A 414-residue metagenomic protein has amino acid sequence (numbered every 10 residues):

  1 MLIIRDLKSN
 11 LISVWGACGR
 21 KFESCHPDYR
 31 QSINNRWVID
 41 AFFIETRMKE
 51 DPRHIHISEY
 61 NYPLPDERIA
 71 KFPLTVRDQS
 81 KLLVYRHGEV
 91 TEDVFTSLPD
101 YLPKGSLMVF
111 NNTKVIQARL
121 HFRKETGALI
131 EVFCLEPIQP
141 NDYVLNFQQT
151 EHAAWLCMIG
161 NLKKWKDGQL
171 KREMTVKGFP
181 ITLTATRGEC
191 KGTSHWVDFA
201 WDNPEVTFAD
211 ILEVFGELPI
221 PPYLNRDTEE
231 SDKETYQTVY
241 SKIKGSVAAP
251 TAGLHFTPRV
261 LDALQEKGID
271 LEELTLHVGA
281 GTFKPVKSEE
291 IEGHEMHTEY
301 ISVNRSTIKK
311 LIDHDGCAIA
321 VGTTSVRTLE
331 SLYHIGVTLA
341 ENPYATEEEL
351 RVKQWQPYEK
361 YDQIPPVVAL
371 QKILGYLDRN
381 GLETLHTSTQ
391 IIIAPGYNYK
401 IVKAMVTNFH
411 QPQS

Functional and structural regions predicted by a protein language model:
M1-N10, C18-K21, Y29, D40 (+1 more regions): Short, positively charged low-complexity motifs
F22-S24, T251: Alpha-helix boundary/capping motif
C25-D28, S331: N-terminal low-complexity, intrinsically disordered patches enriched in charged
R30-R36: Arg/Gly-rich low-complexity intrinsically disordered repeat tracts
R47-S414: Surface-exposed, charge/polar-rich loops and edge strands
